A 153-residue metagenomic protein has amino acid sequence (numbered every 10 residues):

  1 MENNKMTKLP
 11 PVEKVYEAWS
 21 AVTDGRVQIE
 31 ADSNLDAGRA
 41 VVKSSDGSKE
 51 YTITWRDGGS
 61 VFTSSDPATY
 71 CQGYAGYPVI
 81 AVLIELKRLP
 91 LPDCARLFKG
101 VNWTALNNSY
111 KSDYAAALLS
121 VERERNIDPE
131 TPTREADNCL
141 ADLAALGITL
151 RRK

Functional and structural regions predicted by a protein language model:
M1-K153: Long, low-complexity, compositionally biased intrinsically disordered regions
